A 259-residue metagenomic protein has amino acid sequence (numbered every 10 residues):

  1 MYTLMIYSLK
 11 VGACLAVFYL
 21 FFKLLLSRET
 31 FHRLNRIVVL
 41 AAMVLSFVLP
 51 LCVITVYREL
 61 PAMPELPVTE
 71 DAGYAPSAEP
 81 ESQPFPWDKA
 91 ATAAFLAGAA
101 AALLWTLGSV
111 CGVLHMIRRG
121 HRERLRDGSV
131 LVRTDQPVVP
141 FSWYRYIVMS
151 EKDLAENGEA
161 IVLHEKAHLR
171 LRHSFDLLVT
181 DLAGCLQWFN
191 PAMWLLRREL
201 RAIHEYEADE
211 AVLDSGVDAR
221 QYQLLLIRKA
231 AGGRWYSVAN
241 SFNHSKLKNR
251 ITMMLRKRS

Functional and structural regions predicted by a protein language model:
Y2-V68, S82-S259: Membrane-embedded and juxtamembrane structural elements of multi-pass membrane proteins
G73-S82: Juxtamembrane membrane-water interface segments that cap and precede transmembrane helices
